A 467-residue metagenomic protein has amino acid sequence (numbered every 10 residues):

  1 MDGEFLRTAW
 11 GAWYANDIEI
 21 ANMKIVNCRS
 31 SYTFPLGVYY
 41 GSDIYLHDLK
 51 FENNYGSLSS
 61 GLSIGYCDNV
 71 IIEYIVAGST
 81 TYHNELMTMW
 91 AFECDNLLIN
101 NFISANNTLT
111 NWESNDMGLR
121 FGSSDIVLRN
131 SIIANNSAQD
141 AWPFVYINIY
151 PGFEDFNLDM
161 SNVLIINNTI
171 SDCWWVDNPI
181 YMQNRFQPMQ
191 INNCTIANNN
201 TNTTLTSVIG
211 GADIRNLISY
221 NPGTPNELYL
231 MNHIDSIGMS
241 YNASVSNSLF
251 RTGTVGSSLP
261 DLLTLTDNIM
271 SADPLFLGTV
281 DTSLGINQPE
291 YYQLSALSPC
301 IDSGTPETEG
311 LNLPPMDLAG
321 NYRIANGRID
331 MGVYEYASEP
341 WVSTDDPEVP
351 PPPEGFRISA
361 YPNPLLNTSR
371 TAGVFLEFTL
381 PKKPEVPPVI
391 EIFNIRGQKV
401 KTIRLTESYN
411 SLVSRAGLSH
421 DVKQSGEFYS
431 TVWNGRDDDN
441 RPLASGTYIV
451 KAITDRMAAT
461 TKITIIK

Functional and structural regions predicted by a protein language model:
M1-R29, Y55, M270-G278: Right-handed parallel beta-helix/beta-spiral solenoid domain characteristic of secreted/periplasmic
G3, L97-L98, F102-S104, I126-Q293 (+2 more regions): Predominantly extracellular beta-rich ligand-binding scaffolds that present long acidic/polar faces for carbohydrate
I44, V70, V386-V389: Short beta-strand/loop motifs in extracellular/secreted proteins, especially within beta-sandwich accessory domains
S295-V342: Surface beta-loop-beta hairpin patches that serve as ligand-binding interfaces in beta-rich domains
D345-R396, T402-E407, S430: Glycine-centered coil/turn sites that cap beta-strands in beta-rich domains
K401-V422: Solvent-exposed serine/threonine-rich low-complexity stretches and specific carbohydrate-binding patches
T402, D439-K467: C-terminal tail/sorting-segment detector
L418-L443: Signal that preferentially marks extracellular ectodomain short beta-strand elements of beta-sandwich modules
